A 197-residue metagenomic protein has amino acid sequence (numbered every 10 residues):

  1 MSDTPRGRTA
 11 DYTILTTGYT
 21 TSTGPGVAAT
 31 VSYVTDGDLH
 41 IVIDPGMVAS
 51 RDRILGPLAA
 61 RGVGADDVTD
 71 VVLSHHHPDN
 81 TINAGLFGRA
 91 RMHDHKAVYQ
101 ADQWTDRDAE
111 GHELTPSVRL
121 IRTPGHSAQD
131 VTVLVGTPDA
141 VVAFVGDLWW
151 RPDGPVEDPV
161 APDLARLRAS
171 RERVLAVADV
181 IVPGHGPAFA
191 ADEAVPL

Functional and structural regions predicted by a protein language model:
D3-A60, T132-W150: Conserved beta-strand hairpin/beta-sheet module of binuclear metal-dependent hydrolase folds, prominently
T9-I14, T115-I121: Short, hydrophobic/aromatic-rich segments at coil-to-beta transitions
S22-G24, I121-H126: Short Gly/Pro-enriched turn/cap motifs at secondary-structure boundaries
S22-V27, P45-P116: Active-site HxH/HxHxD metal-binding segment of metal-dependent hydrolases
A29-V31, A109-E110, D130-T132, R171: Short, acidic/polar N-cap/turn motifs at the starts of alpha helices
I43-P45, D67-H77, H93-H95, R122-G125 (+3 more regions): Active-site neighborhood of phospho(di)ester-bond hydrolases with catalytic His/Asp-centered motifs
A49, A128-L197: Metallo-beta-lactamase
